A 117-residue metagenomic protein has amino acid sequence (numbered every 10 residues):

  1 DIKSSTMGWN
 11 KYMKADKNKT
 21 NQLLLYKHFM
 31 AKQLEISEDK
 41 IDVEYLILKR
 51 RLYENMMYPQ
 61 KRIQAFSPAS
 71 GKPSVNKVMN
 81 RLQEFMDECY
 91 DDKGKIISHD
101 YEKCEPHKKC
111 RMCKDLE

Functional and structural regions predicted by a protein language model:
D1-L24, A31: Non-catalytic protein-protein interaction segments used by genome-maintenance enzymes to assemble and couple activities
D16, H28-E117: Metal-dependent nuclease catalytic regions and adjoining charged, substrate-binding loops involved in nucleic-acid end
